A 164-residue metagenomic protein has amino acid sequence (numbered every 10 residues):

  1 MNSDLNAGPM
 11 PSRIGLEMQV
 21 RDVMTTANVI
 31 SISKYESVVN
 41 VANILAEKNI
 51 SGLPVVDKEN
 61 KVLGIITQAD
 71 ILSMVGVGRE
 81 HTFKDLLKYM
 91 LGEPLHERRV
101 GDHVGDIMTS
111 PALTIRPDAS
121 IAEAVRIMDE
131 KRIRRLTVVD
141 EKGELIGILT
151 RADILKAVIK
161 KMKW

Functional and structural regions predicted by a protein language model:
M1-W164: Tandem CBS (Cystathionine beta-synthase) repeat/Bateman regulatory domains
